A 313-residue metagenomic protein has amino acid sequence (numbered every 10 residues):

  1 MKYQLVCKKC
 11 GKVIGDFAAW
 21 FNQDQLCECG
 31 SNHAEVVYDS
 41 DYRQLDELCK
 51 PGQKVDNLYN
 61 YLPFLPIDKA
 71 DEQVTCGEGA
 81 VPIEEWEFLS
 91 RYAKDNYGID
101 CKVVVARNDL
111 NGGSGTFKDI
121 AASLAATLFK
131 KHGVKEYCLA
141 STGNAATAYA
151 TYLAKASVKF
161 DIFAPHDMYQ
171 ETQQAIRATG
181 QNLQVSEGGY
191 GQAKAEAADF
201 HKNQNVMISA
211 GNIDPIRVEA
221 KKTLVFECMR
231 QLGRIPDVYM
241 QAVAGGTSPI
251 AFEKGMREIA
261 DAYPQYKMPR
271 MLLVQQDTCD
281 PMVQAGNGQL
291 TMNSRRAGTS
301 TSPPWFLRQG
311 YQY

Functional and structural regions predicted by a protein language model:
M1-Y313: PLP-dependent amino-acid enzyme catalytic core
